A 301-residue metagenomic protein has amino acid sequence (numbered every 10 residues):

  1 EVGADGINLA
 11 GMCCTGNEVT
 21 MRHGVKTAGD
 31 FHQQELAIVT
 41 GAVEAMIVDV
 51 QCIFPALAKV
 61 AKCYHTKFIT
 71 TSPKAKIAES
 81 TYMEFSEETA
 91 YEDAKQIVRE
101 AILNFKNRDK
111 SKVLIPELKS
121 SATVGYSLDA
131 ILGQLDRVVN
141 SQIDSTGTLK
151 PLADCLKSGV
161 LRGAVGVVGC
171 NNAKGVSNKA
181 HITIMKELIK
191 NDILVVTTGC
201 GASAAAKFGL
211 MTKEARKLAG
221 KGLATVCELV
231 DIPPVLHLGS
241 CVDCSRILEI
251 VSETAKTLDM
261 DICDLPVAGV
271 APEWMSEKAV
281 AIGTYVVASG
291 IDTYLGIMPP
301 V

Functional and structural regions predicted by a protein language model:
E1-V301: Anaerobic metallocofactor- and corrinoid-dependent redox/one-carbon enzyme cores, especially those from methanogenesis
